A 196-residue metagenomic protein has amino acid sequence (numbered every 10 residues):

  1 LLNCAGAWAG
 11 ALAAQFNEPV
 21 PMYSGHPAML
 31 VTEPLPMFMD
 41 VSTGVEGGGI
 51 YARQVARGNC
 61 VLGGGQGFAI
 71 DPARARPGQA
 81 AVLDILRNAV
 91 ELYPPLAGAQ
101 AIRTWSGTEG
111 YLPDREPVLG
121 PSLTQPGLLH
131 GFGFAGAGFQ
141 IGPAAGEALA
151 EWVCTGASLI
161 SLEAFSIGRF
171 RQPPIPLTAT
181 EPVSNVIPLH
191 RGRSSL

Functional and structural regions predicted by a protein language model:
L1-M39: Central helical "cap/lid" subdomain
A9-G10, A28, I50, G58-C60 (+1 more regions): Glycine-centered loop/turn positions within well-structured domains that cap or flank conserved ligand/cofactor-binding
L12-A14, P72-A73, Q140-I141: Short glycine-/acidic-enriched loop or helix-start segments at secondary-structure transitions that form or flank
P34-L128: Active-site lid/adjacent beta-loop-alpha segment flanking the redox-cofactor pocket in flavoenzymes
G47, V90-L196: C-terminal catalytic lobe of FAD-dependent flavoproteins
